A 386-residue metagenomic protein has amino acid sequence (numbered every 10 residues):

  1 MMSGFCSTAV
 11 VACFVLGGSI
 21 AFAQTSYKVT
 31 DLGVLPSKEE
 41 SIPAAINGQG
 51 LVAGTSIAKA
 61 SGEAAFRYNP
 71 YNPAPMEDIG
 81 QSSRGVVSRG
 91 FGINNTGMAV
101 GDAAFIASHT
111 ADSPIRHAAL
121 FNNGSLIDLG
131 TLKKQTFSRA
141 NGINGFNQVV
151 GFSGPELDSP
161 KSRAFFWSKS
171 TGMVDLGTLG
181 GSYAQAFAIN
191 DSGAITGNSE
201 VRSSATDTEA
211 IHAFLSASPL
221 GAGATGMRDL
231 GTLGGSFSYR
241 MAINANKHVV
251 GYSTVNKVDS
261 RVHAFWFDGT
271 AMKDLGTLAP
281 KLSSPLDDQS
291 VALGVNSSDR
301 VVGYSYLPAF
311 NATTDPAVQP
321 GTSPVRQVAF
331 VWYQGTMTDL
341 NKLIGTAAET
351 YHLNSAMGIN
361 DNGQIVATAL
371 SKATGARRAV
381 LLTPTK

Functional and structural regions predicted by a protein language model:
G4-F5, A12-C13, A21-K386: Residue-level hotspots at or immediately adjacent to binding/recognition sites across diverse folds
